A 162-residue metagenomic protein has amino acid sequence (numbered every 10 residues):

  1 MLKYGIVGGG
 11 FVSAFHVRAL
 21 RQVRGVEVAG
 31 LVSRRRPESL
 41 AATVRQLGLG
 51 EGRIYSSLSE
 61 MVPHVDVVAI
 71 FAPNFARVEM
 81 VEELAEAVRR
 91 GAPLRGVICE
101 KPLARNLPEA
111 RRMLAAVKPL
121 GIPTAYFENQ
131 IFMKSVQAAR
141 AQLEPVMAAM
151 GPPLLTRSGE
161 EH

Functional and structural regions predicted by a protein language model:
M1-L47: N-terminal Rossmann-like dinucleotide-binding module
L2, R95, G151-L154: Nucleotide donor/acceptor-binding cores
G8, V32-S33, A72, E128 (+1 more regions): Short beta-strand/turn micro-motifs composed of small residues that flank or help shape donor/cofactor-binding pockets
V23, A87, M133: Acidic-histidine catalytic/liganding microenvironments
V26, R95, I122-T124: Short, well-ordered coil/turn segments that N-cap beta-strands
G52-A116, Q142: Beta-loop-alpha module in the N-terminal Rossmann-like domain of NAD(P)-dependent dehydrogenases, especially those
L103-H162: A contiguous active-site-proximal alpha/beta segment in oxidoreductase catalytic domains
